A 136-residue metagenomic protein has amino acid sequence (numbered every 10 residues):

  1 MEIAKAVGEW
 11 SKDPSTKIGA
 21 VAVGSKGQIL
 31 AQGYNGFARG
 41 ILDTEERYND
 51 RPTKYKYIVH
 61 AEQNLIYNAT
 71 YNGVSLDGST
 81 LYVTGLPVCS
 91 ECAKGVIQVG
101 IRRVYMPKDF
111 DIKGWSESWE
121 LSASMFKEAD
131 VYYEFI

Functional and structural regions predicted by a protein language model:
M1-I136: Zinc-dependent deaminase catalytic domain
